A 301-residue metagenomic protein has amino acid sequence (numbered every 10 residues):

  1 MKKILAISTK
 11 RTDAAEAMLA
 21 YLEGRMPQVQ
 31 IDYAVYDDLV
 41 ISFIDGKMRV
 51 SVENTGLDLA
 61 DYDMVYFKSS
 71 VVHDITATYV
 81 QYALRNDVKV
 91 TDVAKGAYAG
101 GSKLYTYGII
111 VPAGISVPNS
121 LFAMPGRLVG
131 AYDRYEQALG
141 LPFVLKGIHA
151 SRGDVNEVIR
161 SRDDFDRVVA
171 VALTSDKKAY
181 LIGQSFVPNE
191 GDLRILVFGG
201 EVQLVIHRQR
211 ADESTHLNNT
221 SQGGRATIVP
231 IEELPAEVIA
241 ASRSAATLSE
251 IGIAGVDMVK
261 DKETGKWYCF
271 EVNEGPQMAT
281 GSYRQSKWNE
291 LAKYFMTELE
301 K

Functional and structural regions predicted by a protein language model:
M1-V90: ATP-binding N-terminal substructure of ATP-dependent carboxylate-amine bond-forming enzymes
K2-S8, A14, A20, G24 (+5 more regions): Active-site nucleotide/adenylate-binding loops and adjacent lid/helix of ATP-dependent enzymes
S70-V72, I148-A150, G275: Short glycine-rich anion-binding loops that position phosphate/pyrophosphate groups of nucleotides and phosphorylated
F143, Q203-L204, K266-E271: Protein kinase-like catalytic core scaffold
D154-A240, A245: Phosphate-binding site of ATP-dependent enzymes
Q184, R194, I251-K262: A short glycine-rich, hydrophobically flanked beta-strand micro-motif that places a catalytic Asp/Glu for divalent metal
P230-E233, T247-I251, K260-K301: C-terminal active-site "lid" helix and adjoining low-complexity regulatory extension at the edge of ATP-using catalytic
